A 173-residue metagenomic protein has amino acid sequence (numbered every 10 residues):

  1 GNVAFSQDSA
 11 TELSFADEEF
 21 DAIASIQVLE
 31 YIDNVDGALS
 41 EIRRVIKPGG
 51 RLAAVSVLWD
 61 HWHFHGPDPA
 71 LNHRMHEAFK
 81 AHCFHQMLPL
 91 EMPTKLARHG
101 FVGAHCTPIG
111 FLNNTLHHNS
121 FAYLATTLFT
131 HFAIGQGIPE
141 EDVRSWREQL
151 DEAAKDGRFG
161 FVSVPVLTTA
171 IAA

Functional and structural regions predicted by a protein language model:
T11-I23: A short acidic, Gly/Pro-enriched loop at the edge of an enzyme's catalytic core that lines a small-molecule cofactor
D21-V35: A short SAM/SAH-binding and catalytic strip from SAM-dependent methyltransferases
D33, K47, A172: Short conserved AdoMet
D36-R51: A short glycine-rich, Lys/Arg-flanked "PGG" loop and its adjoining helix->strand segment in the class I
R51-H118, H131-F132: Conserved catalytic/acceptor-binding region of the Class I
H99-V102, Y123-A125, S163-A173: Core SAM-dependent methyltransferase catalytic element
A104-G160: C-terminal helical/coil "lid" or tail adjacent to the Rossmann-like core of SAM-dependent
